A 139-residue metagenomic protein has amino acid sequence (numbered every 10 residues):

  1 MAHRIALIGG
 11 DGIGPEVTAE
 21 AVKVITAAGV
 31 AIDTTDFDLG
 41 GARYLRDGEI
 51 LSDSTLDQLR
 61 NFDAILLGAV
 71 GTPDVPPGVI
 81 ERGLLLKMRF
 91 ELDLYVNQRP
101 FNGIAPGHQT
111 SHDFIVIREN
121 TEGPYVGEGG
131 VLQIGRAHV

Functional and structural regions predicted by a protein language model:
M1-D38: N-terminal phosphate-binding or glycine-rich loops at protein starts, especially the Walker A/P-loop of NTPases
A2-G12, G41-R136: Anion-binding alpha/beta catalytic cores of soluble intermediary-metabolism enzymes, centered on
